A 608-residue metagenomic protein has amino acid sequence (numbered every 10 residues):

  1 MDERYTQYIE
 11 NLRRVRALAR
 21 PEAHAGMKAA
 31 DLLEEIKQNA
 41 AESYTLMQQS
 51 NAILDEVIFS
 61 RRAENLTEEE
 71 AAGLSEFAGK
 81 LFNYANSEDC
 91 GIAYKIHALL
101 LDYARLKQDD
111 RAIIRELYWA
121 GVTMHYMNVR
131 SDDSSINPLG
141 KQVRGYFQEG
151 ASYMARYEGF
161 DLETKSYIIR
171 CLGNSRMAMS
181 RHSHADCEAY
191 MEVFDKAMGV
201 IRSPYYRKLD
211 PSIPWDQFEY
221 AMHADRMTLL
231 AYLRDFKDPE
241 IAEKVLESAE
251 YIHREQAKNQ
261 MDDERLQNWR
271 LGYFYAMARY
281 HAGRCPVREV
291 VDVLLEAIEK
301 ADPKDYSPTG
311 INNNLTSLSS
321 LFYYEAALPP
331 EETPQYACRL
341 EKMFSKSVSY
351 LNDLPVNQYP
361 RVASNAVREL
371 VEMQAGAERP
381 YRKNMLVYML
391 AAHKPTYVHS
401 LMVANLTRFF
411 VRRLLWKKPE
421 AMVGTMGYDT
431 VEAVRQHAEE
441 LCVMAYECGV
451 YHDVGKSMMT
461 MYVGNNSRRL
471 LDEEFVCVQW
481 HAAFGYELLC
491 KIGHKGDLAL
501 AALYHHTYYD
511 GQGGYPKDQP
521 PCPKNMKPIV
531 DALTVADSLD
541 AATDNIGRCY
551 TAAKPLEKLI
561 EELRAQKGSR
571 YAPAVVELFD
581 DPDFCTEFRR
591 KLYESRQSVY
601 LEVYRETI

Functional and structural regions predicted by a protein language model:
T6-A41, R62-Y84, D109-S131, G159-R181 (+4 more regions): Amphipathic alpha-helical repeat scaffolds of TPR domains
Q7-N39, Q335-G376, C585-I608: Intrinsically disordered, glycine/charged-rich C-terminal tails and inter-domain linkers that flank nucleotidyl cyclase
I36-E56, N83-D102, D132-A155, H182-R207 (+3 more regions): Helix-turn-helix repeat elements of alpha-solenoid scaffolds
E56-T67, L100-I114, E149-K165, M198-Q217 (+3 more regions): Flexible helix-coil transition and linker loops at the boundaries of alpha-helical arrays
A63-L66, A85, S135, Y306 (+7 more regions): Non-transmembrane, amphipathic alpha-helical segments
D161-T164, D210-D216, V423-G449, L489-V535 (+2 more regions): Histidine/acidic-rich helix-loop-helix segments that form or flank divalent-metal centers in metalloenzyme catalytic
K346-Q479: Acidic/His-rich, divalent-metal-binding segments that scaffold phosphate/diphosphate chemistry
M402-V411, C477-C490, K554-Y571: An active-site-proximal "capping" alpha-helix that borders the catalytic cofactor pocket
